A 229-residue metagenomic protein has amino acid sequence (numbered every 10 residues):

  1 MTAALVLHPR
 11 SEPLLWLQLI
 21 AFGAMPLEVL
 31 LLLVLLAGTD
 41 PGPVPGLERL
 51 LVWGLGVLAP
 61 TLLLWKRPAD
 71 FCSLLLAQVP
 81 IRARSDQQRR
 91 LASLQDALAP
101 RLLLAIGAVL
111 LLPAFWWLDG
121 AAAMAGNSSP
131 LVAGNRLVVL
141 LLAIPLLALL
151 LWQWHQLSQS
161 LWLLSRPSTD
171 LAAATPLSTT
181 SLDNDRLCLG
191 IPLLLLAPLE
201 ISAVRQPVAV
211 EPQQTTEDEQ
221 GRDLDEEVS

Functional and structural regions predicted by a protein language model:
M1-A24, A97-L102, G107-A108: Cytosolic-side membrane-entry/anchor segment at the start of a transmembrane helix
M1-L5, G42-L55, R84-P100: Hydrophobic alpha-helical transmembrane segments
S11-G56, A125-L142: Long, highly hydrophobic alpha-helical transmembrane signal-anchor segments
L35-C72, L151-L157: Hydrophobic alpha-helical membrane-embedded segments
A69-T179: Transmembrane helical hairpin unit
S165-P192, E200-Q214: Short, highly charged, low-complexity non-transmembrane loops/tails of multi-pass membrane proteins
P212-S229: Intrinsically disordered, compositionally biased tail regions
